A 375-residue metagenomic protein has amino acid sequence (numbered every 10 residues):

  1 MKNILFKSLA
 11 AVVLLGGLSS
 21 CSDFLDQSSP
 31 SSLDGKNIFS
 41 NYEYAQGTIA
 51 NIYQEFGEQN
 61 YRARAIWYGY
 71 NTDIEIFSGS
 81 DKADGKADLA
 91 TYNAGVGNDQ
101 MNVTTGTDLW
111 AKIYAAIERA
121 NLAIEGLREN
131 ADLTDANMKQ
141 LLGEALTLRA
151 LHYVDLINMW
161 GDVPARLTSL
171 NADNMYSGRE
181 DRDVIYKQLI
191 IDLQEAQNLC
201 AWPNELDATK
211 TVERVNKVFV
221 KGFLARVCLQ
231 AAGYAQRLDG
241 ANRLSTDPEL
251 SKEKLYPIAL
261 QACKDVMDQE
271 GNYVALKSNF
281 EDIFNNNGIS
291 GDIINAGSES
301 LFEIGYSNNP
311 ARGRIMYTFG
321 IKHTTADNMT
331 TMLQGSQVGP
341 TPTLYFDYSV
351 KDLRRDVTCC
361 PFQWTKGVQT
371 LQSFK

Functional and structural regions predicted by a protein language model:
M1-P30: Bacterial Sec-dependent N-terminal signal peptides
C21-T72, Q100-V103, D132, E253 (+1 more regions): Membrane-proximal, proline-rich intrinsically disordered regions
S28, I157-T168: Short, well-structured active-site flanking segments
K36, A63-D81, S169, A201-F219 (+1 more regions): Short, surface-exposed recognition loops and adjoining beta-strand edges that mediate ligand/DNA contacts, enriched
N41-Y61, K82-W160, D173-T209: Conserved, well-structured interaction surfaces
Y42-E43, I49, G57-N60, F77 (+2 more regions): Elongated scaffold/linker segments in the mid-to-C-terminal portions of large proteins
